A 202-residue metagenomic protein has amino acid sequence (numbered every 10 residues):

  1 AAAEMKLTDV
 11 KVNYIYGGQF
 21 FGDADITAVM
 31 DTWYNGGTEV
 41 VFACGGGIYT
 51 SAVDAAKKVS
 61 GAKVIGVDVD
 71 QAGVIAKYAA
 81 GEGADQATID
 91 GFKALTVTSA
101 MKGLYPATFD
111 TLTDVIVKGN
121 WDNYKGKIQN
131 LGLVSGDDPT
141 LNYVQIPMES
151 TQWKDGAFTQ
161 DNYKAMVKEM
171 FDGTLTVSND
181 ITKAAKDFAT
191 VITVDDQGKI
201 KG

Functional and structural regions predicted by a protein language model:
A1-G202: A residue-level marker of the well-folded mature domains of exported/periplasmic proteins
